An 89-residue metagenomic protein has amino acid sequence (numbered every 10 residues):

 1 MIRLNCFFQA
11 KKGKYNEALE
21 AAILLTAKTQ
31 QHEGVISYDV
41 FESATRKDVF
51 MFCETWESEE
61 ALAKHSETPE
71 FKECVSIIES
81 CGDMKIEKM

Functional and structural regions predicted by a protein language model:
M1-I2, M89: Absolute protein N-terminus
I2-F8, D39-H65: Short, well-ordered beta-strand segments in beta-rich or mixed alpha/beta enzyme and ligand-binding folds
N5, K28, R46-M51, I78-M84: Noncatalytic linker/hinge segments flanking ATPase motor cores
A10-E17: Short, surface-exposed ligand-recognition loops at beta-strand->loop->(often short) alpha-helix junctions that present
L19-E20, T68: Short alpha-helix boundary/capping motifs
E20-A21, S58: Terminal low-complexity, poorly structured segments
A22, T26: Short amphipathic alpha-helical/adjacent loop interface patches that line ligand and macromolecule-binding sites
Q30-I36, T55-K88: An amphipathic, aromatic/His-enriched active-site/gating alpha helix that lines ligand/cofactor pockets
